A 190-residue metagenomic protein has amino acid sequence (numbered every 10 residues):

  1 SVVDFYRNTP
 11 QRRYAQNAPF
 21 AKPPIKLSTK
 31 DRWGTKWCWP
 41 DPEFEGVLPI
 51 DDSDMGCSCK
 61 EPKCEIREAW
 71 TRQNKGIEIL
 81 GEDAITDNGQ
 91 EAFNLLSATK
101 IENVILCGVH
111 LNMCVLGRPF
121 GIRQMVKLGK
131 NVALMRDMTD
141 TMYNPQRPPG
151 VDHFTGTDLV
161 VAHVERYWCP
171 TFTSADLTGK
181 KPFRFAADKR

Functional and structural regions predicted by a protein language model:
S1-V3: Von Willebrand factor
N8-R190: Active-site-adjacent betaalpha module
